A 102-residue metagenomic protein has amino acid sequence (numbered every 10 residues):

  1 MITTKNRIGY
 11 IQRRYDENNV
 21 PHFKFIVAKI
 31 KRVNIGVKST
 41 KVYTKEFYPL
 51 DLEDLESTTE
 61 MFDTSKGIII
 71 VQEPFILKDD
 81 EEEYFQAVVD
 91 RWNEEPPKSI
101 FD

Functional and structural regions predicted by a protein language model:
I2: GIY-YIG nuclease catalytic motif and its immediate N-terminal context
K5-R13: A short beta-strand micro-motif
Y15, V20-D80, Y84: Acidic, low-complexity, intrinsically disordered interaction modules
Y84-R91: Charge-rich, solvent-exposed alpha-helical interaction surfaces
W92-P97: Short arginine-rich
K98-D102: Short acidic DE-rich linear segments
